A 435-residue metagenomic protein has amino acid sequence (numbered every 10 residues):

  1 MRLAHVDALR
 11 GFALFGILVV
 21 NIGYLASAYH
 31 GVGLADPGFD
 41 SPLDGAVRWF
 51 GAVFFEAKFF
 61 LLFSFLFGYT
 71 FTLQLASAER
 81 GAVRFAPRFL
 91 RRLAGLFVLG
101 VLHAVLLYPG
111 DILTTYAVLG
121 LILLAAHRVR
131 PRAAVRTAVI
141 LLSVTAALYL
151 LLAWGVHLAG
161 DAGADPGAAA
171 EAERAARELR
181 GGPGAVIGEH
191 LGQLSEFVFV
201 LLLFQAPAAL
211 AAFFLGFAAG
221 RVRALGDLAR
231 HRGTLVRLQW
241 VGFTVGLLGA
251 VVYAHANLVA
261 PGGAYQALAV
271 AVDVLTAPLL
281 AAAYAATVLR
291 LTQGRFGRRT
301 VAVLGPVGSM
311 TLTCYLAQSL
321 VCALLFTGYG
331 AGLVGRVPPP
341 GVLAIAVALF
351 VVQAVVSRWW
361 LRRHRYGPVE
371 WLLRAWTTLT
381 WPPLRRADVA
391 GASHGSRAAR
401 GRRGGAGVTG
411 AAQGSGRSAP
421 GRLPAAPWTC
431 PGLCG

Functional and structural regions predicted by a protein language model:
M1-Y69, Q74: N-terminal signal-anchor module of multipass membrane proteins
R2-A8, A13, Q239-G242, T292-V321 (+2 more regions): Functional transmembrane helices that form membrane-embedded active or gating regions
F39-A52, G182-F197, G263-A267: Juxtamembrane membrane-water interface segments that cap and precede transmembrane helices
L61-A76, T114-A125, F204-D227, A277-R295: Specific transmembrane alpha-helix
A86, L124-I140, A218-V241: Solvent-exposed interhelical
I140-F217: Long hydrophobic alpha-helical segments that form multi-pass transmembrane helix bundles in integral membrane proteins
L238-T292: Alpha-helical transmembrane segments and terminal signal-anchor/GPI-anchor hydrophobic tails, characterized by long
V337-G395, A399: C-terminal "closing" transmembrane helix and its immediate cytosolic amphipathic cap in multi-pass membrane proteins
